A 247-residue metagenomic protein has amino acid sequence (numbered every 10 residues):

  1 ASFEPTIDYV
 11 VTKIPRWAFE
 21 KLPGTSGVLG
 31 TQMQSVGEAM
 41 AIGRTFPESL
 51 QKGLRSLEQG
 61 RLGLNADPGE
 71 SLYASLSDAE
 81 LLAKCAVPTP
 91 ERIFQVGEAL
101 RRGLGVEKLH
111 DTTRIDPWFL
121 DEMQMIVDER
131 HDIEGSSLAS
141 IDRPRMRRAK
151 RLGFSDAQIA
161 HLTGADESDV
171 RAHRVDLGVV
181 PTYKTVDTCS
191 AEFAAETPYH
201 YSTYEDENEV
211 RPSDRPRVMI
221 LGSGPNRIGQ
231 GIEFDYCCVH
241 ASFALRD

Functional and structural regions predicted by a protein language model:
A1-D247: ATP-dependent carboxylate/acyl-activation modules
